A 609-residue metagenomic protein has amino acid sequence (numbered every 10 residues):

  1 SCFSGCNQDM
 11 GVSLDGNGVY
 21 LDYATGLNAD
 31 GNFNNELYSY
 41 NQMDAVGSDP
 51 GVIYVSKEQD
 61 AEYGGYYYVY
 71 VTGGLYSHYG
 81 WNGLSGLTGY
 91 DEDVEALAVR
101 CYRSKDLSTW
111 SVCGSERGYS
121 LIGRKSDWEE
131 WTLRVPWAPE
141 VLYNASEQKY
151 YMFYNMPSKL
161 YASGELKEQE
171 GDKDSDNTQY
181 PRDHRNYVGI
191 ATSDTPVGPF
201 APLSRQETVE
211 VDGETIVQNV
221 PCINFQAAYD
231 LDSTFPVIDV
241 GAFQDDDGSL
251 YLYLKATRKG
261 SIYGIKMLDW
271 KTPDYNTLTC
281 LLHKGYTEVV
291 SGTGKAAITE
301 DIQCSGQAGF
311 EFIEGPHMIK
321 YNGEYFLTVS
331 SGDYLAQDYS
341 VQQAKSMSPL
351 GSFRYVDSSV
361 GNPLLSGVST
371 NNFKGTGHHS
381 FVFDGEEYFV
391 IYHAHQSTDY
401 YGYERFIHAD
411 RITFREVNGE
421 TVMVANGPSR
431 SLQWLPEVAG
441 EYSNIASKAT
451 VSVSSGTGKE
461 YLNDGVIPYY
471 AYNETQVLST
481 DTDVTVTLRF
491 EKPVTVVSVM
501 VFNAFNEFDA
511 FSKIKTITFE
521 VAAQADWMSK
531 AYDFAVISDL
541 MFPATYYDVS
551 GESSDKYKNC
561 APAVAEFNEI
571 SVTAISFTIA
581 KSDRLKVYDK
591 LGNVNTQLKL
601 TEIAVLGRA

Functional and structural regions predicted by a protein language model:
C6-P136, V141-I238, Q244-A308, K320-F326 (+4 more regions): Beta-rich carbohydrate-recognition and catalytic domains
D9, Q433-K492, A504-F511, Y546-V549 (+1 more regions): Disordered, acidic Ser/Thr/Pro-rich linker "stalks" and the adjacent N-terminal cap of the next globular domain
G83, V94, R103, P181 (+1 more regions): Acidic Ser/Thr/Pro-rich low-complexity disordered segments that often serve as glycosylated linkers/stalks around
L254, Y392, I575-I579: Extracellular beta-strand-rich recognition modules
P363-F381: Active site of divalent-metal-dependent phosphoester/diester hydrolases
G367, N372, K530-N568: Extracellular carbohydrate recognition and processing domains and analogous Trp-centered ligand-binding platforms
Y470-Y532, N559-A609: Aromatic, loop-rich ligand-recognition surfaces of beta-strand-rich domains
